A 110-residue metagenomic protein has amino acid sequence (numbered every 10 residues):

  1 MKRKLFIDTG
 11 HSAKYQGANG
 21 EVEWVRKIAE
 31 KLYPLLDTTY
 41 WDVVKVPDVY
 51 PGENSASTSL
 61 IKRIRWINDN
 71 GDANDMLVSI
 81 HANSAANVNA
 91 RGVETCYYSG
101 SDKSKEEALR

Functional and structural regions predicted by a protein language model:
K2-L5, A13-Y15, E23-R110: Active-site-proximal helix/loop segments of hydrolytic enzymes
A18: Extracytoplasmic/periplasm-facing segments of secreted or lipoprotein envelope proteins
